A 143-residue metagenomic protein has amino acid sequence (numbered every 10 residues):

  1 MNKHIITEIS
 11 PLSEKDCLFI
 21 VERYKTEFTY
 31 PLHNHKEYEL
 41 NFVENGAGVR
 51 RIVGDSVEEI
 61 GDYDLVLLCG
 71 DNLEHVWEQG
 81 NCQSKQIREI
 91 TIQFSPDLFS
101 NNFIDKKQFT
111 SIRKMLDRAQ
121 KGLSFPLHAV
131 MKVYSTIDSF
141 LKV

Functional and structural regions predicted by a protein language model:
M1-L67, D71-L73: Generic protein-terminus/edge-of-domain signal
N2-L12, C69-S139: A hydrophobic/aromatic-rich effector-binding and dimerization subdomain of bacterial HTH-type transcriptional regulators
K142-V143: An accessory alpha-helical subdomain
